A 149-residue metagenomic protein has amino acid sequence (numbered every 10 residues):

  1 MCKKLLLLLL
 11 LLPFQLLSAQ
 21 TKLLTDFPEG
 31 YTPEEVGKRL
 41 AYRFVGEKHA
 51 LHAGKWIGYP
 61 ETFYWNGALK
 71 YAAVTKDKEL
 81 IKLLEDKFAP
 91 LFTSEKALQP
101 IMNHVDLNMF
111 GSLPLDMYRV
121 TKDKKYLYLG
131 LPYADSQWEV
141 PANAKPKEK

Functional and structural regions predicted by a protein language model:
M1-T21: Bacterial Sec-dependent N-terminal signal peptides
Q20-A89, K124-V140, A144: Low-complexity, Ser/Thr/Pro/Gly-enriched N-terminal "stalk/linker" regions
I57-A72, M102-R119: Well-ordered alpha-helical segments within folded domains of soluble proteins
D77-D116: Mid-chain, structured segments of secreted extracytoplasmic proteins
K145-K149: Aromatic- and glycine-enriched pocket-lining scaffold segments that form the walls of small-molecule binding clefts
